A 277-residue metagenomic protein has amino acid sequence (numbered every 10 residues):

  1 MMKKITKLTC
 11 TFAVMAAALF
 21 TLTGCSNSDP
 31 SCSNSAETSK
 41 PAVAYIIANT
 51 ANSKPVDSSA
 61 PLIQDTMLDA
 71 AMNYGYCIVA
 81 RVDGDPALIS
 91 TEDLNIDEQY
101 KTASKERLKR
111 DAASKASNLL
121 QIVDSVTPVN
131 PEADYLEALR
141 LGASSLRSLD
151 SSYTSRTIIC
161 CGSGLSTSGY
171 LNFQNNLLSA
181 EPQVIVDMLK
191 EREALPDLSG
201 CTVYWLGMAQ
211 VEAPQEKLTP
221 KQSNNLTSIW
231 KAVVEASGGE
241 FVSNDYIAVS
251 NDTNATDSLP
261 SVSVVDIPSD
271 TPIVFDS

Functional and structural regions predicted by a protein language model:
M2-F12: Bacterial N-terminal signal peptides that target proteins for export
F20-G24: C-terminal motif of bacterial Sec signal peptides marking the signal peptidase cleavage site
S26-D29: Bacterial signal peptide processing site
A36-K101, R156-I159, V234: Von Willebrand factor
S53-D57, P86-S90, S166-L171, E212-E216 (+1 more regions): Extracytoplasmic/secreted cell-surface and envelope-processing proteins
K101-S155: Von Willebrand factor
L165-S223: VWA/integrin I-like adhesion module and closely mimicked acidic/polar interface patches used
P220, N224-S277: A cross-kingdom marker for long, charged
